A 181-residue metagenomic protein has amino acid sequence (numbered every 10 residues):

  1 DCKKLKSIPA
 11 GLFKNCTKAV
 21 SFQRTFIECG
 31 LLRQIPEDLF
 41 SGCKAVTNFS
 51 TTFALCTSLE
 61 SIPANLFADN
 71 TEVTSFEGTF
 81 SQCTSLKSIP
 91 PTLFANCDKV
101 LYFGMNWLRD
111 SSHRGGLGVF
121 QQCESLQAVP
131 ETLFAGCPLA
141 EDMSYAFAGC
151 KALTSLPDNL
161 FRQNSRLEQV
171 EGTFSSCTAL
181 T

Functional and structural regions predicted by a protein language model:
D1-T181: Solvent-exposed loop and capping/linker segments of extracellular ligand-binding repeat ectodomains
